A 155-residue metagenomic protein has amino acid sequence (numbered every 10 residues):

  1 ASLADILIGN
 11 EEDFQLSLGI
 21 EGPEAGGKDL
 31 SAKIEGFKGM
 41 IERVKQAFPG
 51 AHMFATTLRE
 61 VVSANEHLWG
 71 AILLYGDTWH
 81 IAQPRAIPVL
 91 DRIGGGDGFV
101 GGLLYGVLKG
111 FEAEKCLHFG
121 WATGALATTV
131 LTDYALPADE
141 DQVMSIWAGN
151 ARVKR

Functional and structural regions predicted by a protein language model:
A1-D77: Conserved phosphate/ATP/ADP-binding segment of small-molecule kinases
L3, L7, E21, V44-A51 (+5 more regions): Change "in soluble alpha/beta enzymes" to "in soluble alpha/beta proteins
L16, P23-G26, T56-S63, G70-L73 (+4 more regions): A sequence-level detector of short, solvent-exposed, charge-rich linear segments
Q83-G149: Conserved post-catalytic alpha-helical subdomain immediately downstream of the catalytic base and nucleotide-binding
K154-R155: C-terminal secondary-structure termini that scaffold catalytic or DNA-interacting sites
